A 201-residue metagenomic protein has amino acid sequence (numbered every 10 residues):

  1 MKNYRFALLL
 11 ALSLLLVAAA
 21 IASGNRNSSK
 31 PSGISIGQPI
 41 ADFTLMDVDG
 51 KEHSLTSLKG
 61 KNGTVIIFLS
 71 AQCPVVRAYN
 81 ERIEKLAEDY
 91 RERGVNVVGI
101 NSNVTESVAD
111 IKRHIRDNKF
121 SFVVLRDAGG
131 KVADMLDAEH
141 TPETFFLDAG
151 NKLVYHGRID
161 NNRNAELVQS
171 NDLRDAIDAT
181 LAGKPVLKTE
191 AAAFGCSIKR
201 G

Functional and structural regions predicted by a protein language model:
M1-L10: Bacterial N-terminal signal peptides that target proteins for export
N3-Y4, V17-S32: Bacterial Sec-dependent signal peptides at the C-terminal "C-region" and cleavage site
L9-A18: Bacterial N-terminal signal peptides
R26-T56: N-terminal "domain-start" segment that seeds a small globular fold
T56-R77, I177: Short active-site neighborhood of thiol/selenol oxidoreductases, capturing the structured segment around
S70-N80, V104, T144, C196-K199: Short, thiol/selenol-centered motifs that function as redox-active sites or metal-ligating centers
R77-N118, L125-M135: Structural microenvironment flanking redox-active thiols in thiol-disulfide oxidoreductases
D127-G201: Thiol/selenol-based redox catalytic cores and closely related redox-interacting motifs
